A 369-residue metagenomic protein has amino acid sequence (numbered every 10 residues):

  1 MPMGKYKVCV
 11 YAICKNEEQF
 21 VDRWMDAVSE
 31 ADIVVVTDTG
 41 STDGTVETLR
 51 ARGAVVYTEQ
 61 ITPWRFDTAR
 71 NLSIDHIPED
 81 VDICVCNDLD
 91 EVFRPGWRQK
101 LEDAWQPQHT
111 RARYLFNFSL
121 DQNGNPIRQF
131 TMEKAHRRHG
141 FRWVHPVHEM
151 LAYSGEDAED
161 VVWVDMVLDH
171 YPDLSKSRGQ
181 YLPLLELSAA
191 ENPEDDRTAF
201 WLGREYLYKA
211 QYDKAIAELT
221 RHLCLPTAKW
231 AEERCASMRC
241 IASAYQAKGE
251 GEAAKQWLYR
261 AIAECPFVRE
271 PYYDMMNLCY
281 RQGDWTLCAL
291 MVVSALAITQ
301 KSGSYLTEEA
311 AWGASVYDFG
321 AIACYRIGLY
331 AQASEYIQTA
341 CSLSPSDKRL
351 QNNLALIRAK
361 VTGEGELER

Functional and structural regions predicted by a protein language model:
C9-I33: Short, well-formed alpha-helical segments that are part of the catalytic scaffolds of diverse glycosyltransferases
Q19-D22, D43-A51, G96: Acidic helix N-cap motif at the loop->helix transition within catalytic regions of sugar-transfer enzymes
A27, T37-R50, I61-T62, D88-E91: A conserved acidic beta->alpha catalytic loop
E47-H76: Conserved donor nucleotide-binding strand/loop of the catalytic core
D67-D75, F93-A217, R221: Catalytic-site signature of metal-activated, phosphate-bearing donor transferases, centered on the GT-A/GT-A-like
D75-R94: Short beta-strand-to-loop acidic/aromatic patch adjacent to the donor-nucleotide binding site
